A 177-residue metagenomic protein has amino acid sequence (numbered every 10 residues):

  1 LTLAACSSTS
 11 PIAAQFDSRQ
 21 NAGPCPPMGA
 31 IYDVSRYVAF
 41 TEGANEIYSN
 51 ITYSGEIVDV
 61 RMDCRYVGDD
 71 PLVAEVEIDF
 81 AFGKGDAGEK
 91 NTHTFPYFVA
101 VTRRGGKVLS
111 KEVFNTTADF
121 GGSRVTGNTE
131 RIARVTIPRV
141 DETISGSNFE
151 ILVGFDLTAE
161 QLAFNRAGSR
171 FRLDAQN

Functional and structural regions predicted by a protein language model:
T2-A5: C-terminal motif of bacterial Sec signal peptides marking the signal peptidase cleavage site
S7-P11: Bacterial signal peptide processing site
Q15-F40: Post-signal peptide N-terminal segment of mature Sec-exported envelope proteins
F16, A22, L109-N177: Helix-rich interaction surfaces within compact, conserved domain-sized segments that mediate assembly or partner
Y32-R65: Transition segment at domain starts
T52, V73-E77, T94-P96, I132 (+1 more regions): Broad gene-expression machinery/nucleic-acid interaction feature
D59, R65-K111: Mid-length scaffold segments of soluble, non-membrane domains
